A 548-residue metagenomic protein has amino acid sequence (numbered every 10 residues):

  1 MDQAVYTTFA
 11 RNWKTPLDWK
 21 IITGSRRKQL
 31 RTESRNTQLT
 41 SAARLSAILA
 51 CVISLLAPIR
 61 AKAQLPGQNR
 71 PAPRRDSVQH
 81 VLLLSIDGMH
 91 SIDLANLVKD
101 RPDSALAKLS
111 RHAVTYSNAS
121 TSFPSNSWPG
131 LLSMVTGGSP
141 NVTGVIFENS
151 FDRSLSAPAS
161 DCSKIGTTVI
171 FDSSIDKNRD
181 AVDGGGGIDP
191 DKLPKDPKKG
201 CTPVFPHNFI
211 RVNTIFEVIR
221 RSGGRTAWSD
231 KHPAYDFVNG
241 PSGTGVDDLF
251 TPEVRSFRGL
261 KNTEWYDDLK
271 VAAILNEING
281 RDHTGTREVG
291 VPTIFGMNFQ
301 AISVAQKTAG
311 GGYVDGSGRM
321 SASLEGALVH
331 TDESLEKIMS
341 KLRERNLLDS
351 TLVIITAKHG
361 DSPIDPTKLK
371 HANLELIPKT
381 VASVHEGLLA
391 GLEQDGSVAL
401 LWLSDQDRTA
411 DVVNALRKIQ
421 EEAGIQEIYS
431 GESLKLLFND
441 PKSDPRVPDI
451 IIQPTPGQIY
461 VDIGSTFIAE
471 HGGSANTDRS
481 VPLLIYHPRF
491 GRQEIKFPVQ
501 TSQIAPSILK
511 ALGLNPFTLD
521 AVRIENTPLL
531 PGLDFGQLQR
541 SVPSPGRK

Functional and structural regions predicted by a protein language model:
S46-A57: Bacterial N-terminal signal peptides
Q64-V114: Active-site-proximal N-terminal segment of extracellular/periplasmic enzymes that hydrolyze or transfer
L94-N149, R225-A227: Short, structured active-site-proximal loop/turn typified by the sulfatase FGly-forming signature C/S-X-P-X-R
P140-E148, G243-R281, S317-D332, N373-E393: Acidic, His- and aromatic-enriched active-site or binding-groove loops in soluble protein domains that engage sugars
S173-R258, L519: Catalytic-site neighborhoods of secreted/periplasmic enzymes that process anionic sulfate/phosphate groups
D191-P194, N208-N213, G387-L514: Active-site neighborhoods of enzymes that stabilize oxyanions during catalysis
H232-R255, R281-H330, K337, T367-K370: Active-site His/acidic residue clusters
H330-A372, I508: Metal-dependent active-site segment of extracytoplasmic phospho-/sulfohydrolases and closely related
